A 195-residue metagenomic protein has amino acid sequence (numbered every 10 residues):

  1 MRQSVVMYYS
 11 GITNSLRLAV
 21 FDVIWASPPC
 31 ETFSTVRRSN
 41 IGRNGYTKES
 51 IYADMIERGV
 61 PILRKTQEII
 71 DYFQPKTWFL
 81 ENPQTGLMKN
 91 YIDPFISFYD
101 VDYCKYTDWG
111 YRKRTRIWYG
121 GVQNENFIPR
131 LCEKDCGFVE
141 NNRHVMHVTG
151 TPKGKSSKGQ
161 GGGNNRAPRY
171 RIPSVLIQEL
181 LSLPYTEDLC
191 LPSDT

Functional and structural regions predicted by a protein language model:
M1-T195: Conserved active-site and SAM-binding loop architecture of S-adenosyl-L-methionine-dependent nucleic-acid
